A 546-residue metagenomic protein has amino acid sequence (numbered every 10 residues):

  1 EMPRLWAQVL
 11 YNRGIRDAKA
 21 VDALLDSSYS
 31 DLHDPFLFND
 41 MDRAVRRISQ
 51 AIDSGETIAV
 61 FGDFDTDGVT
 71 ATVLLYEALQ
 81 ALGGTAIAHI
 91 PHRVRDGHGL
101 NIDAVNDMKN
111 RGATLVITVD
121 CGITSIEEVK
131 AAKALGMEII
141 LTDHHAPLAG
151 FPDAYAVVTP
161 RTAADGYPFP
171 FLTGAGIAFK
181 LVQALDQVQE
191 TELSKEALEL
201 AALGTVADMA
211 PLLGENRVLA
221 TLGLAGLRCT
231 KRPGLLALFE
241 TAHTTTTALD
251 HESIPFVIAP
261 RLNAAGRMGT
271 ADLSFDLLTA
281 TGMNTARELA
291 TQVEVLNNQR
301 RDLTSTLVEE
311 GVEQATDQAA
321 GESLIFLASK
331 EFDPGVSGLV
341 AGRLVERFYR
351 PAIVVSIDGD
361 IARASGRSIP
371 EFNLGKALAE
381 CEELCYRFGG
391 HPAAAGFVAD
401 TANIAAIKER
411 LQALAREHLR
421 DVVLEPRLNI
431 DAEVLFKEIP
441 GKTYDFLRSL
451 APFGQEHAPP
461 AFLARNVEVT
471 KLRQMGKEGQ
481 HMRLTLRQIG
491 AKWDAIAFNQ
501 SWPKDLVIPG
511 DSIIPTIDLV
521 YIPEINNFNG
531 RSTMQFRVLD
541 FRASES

Functional and structural regions predicted by a protein language model:
R4-G112, L135-G136, Q187-A402, R416 (+3 more regions): Hydrophobic helix-and-loop "lid/oligomerization" segment in the mid-to-C-terminal part of catalytic domains
L10, I117, N263, L447 (+1 more regions): A residue-level signal for conserved active-site and pocket-lining positions in enzyme catalytic cores
D53-S54, T285-T291, V295-A328, E380-S546: Mid-to-C-terminal polyanion-binding domains and interfaces
L74, P152-V206: Short alpha-helices
N101-A104, D120, S125-V129, T142-H145 (+2 more regions): Short beta-alpha junctions and helix-cap segments that line functional grooves
G112, V119-L172: Histidine/acidic-residue-rich, glycine-tolerant segments that coordinate divalent metal ions
H144-H145, D333, H391, H481: Histidine-centered active-site/metal-ligand motif
